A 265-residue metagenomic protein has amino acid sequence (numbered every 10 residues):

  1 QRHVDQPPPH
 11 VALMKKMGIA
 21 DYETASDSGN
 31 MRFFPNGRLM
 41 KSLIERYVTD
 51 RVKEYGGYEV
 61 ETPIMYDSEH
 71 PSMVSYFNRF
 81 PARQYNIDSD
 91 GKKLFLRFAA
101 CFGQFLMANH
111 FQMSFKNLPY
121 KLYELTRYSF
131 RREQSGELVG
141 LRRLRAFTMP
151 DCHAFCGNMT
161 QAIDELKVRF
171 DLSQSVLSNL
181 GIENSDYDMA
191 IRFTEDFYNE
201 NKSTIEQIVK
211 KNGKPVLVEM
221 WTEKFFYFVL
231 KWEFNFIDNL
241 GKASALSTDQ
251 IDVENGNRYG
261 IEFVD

Functional and structural regions predicted by a protein language model:
Q1-L138, A154, Q174: Auxiliary tRNA-acceptor-end handling modules of aminoacyl-tRNA synthetases
A20-R38, R143-E200: Conserved alpha/beta enzyme-core scaffolds, especially Rossmann-like or related mixed alpha/beta domains that build
D21, R32-F34, T49, E59-E61 (+10 more regions): Structured core elements
N36, M40, L96, N117 (+3 more regions): Secondary-structure capping and boundary motifs in well-ordered enzyme cores
L43-Y47, V168-S175, S203-Q207: Long, highly charged amphipathic alpha-helices
G91-K93, F102-G103, N109-F111, Y120 (+3 more regions): A translation/RNA-centric and nucleic-acid-associated enzymatic feature enriched in Class II aminoacyl-tRNA synthetases
G140-R145, E254-N257: A glycine-rich, aromatic-flanked flexible loop/lid motif
S178-S247: Metal-assisted phosphate- and nucleotidyl-transfer catalytic regions
